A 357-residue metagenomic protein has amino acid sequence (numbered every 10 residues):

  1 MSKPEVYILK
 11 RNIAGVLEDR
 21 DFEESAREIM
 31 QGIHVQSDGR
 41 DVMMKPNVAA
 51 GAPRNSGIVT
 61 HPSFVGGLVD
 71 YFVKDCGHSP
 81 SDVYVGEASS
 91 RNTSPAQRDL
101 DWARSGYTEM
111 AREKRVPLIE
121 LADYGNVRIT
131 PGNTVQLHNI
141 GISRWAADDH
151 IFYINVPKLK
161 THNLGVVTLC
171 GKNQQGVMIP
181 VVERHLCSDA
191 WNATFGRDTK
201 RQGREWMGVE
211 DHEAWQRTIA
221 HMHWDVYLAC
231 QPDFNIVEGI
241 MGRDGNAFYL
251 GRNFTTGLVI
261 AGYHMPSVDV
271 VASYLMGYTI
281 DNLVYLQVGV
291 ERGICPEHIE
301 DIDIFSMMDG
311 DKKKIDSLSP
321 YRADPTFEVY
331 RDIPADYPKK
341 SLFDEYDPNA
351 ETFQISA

Functional and structural regions predicted by a protein language model:
M1-A357: N-terminal and secondary-structure boundary signal
